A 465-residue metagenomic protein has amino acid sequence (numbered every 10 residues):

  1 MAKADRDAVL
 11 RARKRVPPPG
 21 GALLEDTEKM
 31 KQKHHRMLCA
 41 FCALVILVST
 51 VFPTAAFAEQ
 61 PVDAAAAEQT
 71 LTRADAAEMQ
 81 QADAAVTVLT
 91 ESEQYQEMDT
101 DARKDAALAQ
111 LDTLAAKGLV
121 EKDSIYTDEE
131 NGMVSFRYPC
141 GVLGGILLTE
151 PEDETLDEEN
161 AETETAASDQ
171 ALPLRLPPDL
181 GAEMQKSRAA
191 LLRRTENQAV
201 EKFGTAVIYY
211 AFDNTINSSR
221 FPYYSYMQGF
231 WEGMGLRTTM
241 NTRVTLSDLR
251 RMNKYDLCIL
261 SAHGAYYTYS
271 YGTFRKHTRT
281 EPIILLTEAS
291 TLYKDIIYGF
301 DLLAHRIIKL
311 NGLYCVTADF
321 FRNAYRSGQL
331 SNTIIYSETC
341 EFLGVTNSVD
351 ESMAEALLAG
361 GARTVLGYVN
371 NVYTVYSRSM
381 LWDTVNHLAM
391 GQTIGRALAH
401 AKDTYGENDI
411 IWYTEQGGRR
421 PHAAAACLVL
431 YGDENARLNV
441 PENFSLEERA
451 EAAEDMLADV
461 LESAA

Functional and structural regions predicted by a protein language model:
K31-F41: Bacterial N-terminal signal peptides that target proteins for export
V45-T50: Hydrophobic core
V51-A64: Sec-dependent signal peptide cleavage junction
A67-L119: Short Lys/Arg-enriched alpha/beta "domain-start" segment
Q80-A85, L89-E91, L172-D295, G299: A domain-level signal for caspase-like cysteine endopeptidase catalytic cores and their zymogen-processing architecture
D101-F221, G229: Non-catalytic propeptide/linker segments at domain boundaries
Y267-R363: Cysteine protease catalytic core and zymogen-processing segment of caspase-like enzymes
I334-V460, A464: Active-site-proximal C-terminal subdomain of hydrolase catalytic domains
